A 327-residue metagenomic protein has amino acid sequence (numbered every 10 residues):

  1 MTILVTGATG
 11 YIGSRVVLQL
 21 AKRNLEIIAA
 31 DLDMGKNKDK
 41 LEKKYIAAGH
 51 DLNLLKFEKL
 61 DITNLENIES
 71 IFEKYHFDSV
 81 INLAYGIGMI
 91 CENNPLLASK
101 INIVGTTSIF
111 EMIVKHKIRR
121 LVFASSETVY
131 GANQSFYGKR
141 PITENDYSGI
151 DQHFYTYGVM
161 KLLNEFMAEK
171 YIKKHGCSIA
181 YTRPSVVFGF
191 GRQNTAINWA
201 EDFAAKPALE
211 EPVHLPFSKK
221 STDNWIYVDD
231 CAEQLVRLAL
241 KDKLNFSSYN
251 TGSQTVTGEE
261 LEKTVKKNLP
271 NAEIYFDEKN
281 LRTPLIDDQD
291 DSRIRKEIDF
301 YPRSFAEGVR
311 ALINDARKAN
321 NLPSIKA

Functional and structural regions predicted by a protein language model:
I3-R23: N-terminal Rossmann NAD(P)H-binding glycine-rich loop of SDR-like oxidoreductase domains
I62-I101: NAD(P)H-binding glycine-rich loop region in Rossmannoid oxidoreductase-like domains and their noncatalytic homologs
T107-F154: Conserved Rossmann-fold NAD(P)-dependent oxidoreductase catalytic core, especially the SDR/UDP-sugar
S125-S126, N164-G191: Conserved beta-loop-beta element that borders a ligand/cofactor-binding pocket
Y147-Q152, I179-F190, D202-I226: A conserved pocket-lining segment of Rossmann-fold NAD(P)-dependent short-chain dehydrogenase/reductase
L162, H175, F188-E201, P216 (+2 more regions): Glycine/proline-rich active-site loop of Rossmann-fold NAD(P)-dependent oxidoreductases
F203, P207, Q234-R237, K241-N280 (+1 more regions): Mid/C-terminal beta-alpha module of Rossmann-like enzyme folds, strongest in SDR-family dehydrogenases/epimerases
F305-A327: Amphipathic terminal alpha-helices
